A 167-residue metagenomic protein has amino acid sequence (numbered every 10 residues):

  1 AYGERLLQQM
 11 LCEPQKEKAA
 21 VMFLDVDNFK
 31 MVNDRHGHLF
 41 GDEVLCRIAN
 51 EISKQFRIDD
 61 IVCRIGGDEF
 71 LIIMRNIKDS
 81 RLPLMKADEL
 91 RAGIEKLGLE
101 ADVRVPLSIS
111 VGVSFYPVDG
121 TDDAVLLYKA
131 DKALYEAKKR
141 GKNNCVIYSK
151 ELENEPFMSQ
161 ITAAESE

Functional and structural regions predicted by a protein language model:
A1-A20, D27-R57, C63-G67, L71-I72 (+3 more regions): Conserved long alpha-helical elements within nucleotide-processing catalytic cores of c-di-GMP signaling and class III
V21, F70, I109-V113: A structural signal for short, well-ordered beta-strand segments
V21-F23, I147: Core hydrophobic beta-sheet residues of small sensory/regulatory alpha/beta domains, primarily PAS-family
V26, G67, K142, K150: ATP/adenylate-binding site constellation spanning eukaryotic-like Ser/Thr protein kinases, ABC-transporter
V26, I77, L99, Y116: Hydrophobic pocket-lining residues within nucleotide cofactor-binding pockets
D60-I61, G98-L99: Glycine-rich ATP-lid/hinge loop adjacent to the conserved G-boxes
V62, G93, V103, S110-D119 (+2 more regions): Cyclic nucleotide signaling catalytic output domains
